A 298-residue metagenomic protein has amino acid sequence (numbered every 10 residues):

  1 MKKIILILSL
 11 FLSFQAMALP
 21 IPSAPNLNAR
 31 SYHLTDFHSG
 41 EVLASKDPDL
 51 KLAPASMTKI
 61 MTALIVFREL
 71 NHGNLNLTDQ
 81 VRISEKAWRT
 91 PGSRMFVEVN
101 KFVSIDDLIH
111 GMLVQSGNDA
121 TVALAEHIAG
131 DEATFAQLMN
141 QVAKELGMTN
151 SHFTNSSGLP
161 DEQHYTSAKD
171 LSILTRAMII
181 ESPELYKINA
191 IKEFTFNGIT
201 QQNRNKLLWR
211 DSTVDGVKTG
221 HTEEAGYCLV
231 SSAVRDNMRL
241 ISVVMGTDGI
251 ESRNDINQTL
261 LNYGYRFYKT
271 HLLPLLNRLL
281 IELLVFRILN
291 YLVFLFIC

Functional and structural regions predicted by a protein language model:
I5-Q15: Bacterial N-terminal signal peptides
F11-L12, S45, R68, L229: Hydrophobic alpha-helical membrane-insertion segments
F14-Q15, N71, Y268: Hydrophobic alpha-helical membrane context
Q15-A18, N290: Prokaryotic Sec-type signal peptides and long signal-anchor helices with extended Leu/Ile/Val-rich h-regions
A18-K169, R176-I180: Active-site-adjacent loops and short helices of periplasmic peptidoglycan-processing enzymes
M148-H152, P160-C298: Domain-terminus/edge residues, biased toward the C-terminal soluble/receptor-binding domains of extracytoplasmic
